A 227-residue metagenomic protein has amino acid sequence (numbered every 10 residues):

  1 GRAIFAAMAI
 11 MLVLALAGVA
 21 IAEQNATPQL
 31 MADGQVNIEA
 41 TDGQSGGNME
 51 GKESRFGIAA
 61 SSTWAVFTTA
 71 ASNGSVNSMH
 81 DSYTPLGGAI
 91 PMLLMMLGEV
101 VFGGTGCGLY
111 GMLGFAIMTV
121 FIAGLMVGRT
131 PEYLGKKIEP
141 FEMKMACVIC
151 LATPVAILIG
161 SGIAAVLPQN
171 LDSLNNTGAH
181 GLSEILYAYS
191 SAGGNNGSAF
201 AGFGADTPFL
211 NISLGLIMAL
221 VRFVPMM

Functional and structural regions predicted by a protein language model:
G1-R2, N73-K144: Long hydrophobic segments that form regular secondary structure
R2-Q29, G106-C107, G111, M143-A165 (+1 more regions): Selective recognition of specific alpha-helical transmembrane segments in multi-pass small-molecule
A3-M11, G87, P91, M95 (+6 more regions): Alpha-helical transmembrane segments of multi-pass membrane proteins, especially transporters and channels
G18-P28, V76, L97-G106, I122-E132 (+2 more regions): Transmembrane helix-loop junctions in multi-pass membrane proteins
D33-C107, L171-V221: P-loop potassium selectivity filter motif centered on the GYG triad
G114, A123, V127, M145-N175 (+2 more regions): C-terminal catalytic subdomain
I117-T119, A219-P225: A small-residue-rich subset of transmembrane alpha-helices
